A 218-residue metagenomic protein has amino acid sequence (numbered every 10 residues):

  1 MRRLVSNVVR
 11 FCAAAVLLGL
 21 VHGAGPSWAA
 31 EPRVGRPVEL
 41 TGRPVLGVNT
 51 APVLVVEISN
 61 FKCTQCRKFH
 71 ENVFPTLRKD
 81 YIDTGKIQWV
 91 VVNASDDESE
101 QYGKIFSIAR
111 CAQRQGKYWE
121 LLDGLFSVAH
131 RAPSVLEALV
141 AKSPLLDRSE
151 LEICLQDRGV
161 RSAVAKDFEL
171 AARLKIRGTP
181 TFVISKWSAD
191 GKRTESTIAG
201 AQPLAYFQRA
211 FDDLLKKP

Functional and structural regions predicted by a protein language model:
M1-A13, H22: Bacterial N-terminal signal peptides that target proteins for export
V16-P26: C-terminal segment of classical bacterial N-terminal signal peptides
W28-G35: Cleaved targeting-peptide boundary
R36-V53, Y81: A short beta-strand-turn-helix
A51, S59-K142, L214-K217: Structural alpha/beta surface segment adjacent to cysteine/selenocysteine redox centers across thiol/disulfide enzymes
L54-E57, Q88-V91, T181-V183, T197: Soluble periplasmic/extracytoplasmic beta-strand elements of cell-envelope proteins
V56-F61, K192: Acidic/histidine-rich, surface-exposed loop or edge segments in extracytoplasmic proteins
A138-P218: C-terminal cap of thioredoxin/glutaredoxin-like
